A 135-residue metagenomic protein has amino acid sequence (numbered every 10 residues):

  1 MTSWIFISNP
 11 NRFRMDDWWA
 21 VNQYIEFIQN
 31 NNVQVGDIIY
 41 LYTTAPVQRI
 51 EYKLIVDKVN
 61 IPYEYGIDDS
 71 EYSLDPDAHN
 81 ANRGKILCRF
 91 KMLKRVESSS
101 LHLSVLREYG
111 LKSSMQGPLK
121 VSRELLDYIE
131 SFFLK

Functional and structural regions predicted by a protein language model:
M1-F6, P10-F13, W18-N30, E64-K135: Contiguous surface segments at macromolecular interaction interfaces
E26, V47-Q48: A short beta-loop-beta micro-motif enriched in histidine and acidic residues
N30-T43: Short coil-to-beta transition motif at edge beta-strands of beta-rich domains
V35-D37, I50-Y52, G84-I86: A generic structural signal for short beta-strands and their flanking turns/coil linkers
Y42-A45, L54: Short Ser/Thr-interspersed hydrophobic loop/turn segments at strand-loop and sheet-helix junctions that line or gate
T44, V59, L93-R95: Beta-hairpin (beta-strand-turn-beta-strand) motif
Q48, Y63-E64: Eukaryotic short linear interaction motifs
R49-V59: Short beta-strand-centered aromatic/proline hotspots
